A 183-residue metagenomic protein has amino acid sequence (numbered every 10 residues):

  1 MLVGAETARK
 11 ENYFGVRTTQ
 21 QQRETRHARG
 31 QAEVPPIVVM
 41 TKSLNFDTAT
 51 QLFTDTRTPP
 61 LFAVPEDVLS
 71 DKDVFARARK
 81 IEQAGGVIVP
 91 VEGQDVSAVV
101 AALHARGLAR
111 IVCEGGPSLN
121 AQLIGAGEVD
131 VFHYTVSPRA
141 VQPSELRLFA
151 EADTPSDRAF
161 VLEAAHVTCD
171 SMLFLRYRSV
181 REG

Functional and structural regions predicted by a protein language model:
M1-G183: Enzymes that bind and transform nitrogen-containing heteroaromatic metabolites
